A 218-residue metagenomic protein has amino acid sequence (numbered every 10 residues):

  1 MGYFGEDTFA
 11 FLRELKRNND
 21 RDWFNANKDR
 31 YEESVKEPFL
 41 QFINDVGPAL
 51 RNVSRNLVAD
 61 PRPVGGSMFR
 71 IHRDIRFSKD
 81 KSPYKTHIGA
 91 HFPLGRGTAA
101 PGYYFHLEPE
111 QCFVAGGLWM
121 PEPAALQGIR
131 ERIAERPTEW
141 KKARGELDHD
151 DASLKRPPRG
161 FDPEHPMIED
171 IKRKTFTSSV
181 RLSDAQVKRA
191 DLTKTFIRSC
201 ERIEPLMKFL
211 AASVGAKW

Functional and structural regions predicted by a protein language model:
G2-E14, P38, I43, G47 (+4 more regions): Long, solvent-exposed, polar/charged low-complexity segments
K16-I71: Active-site acidic/histidine clusters and adjacent loop/turn architecture that either coordinate catalytic ions
F24, P109-E110, V180-L182: Residues forming anionic-ligand binding surfaces in small-molecule and nucleic-acid pockets of primarily soluble enzymes
K28-Y31, V35, L118, G128-I133 (+2 more regions): Short histidine-centered catalytic/ligand-binding loop motif
N56, G66-M68, H72-P93, G102 (+1 more regions): Soluble extramembrane domains of integral membrane proteins
A59-R62, I75-K79, A90-T98, R181-S183 (+1 more regions): Conserved, charge-rich beta-strand/loop surface module that forms ligand/interface-binding patches within domains
H72-I133: Aromatic- and glycine-enriched beta-alpha-beta binding-site module
E108-I168: Compact, glycine/acidic-enriched structural inserts
